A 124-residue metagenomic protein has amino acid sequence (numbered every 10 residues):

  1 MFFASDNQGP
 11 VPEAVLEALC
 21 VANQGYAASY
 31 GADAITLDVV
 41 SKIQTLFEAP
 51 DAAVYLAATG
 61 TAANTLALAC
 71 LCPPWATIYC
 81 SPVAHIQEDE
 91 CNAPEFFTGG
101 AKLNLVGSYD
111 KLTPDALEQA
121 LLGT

Functional and structural regions predicted by a protein language model:
M1-F2: Extreme N-terminal starter segment of soluble prokaryotic enzymes
D6, A22-Y26, L46, F97 (+1 more regions): Change "in soluble alpha/beta enzymes" to "in soluble alpha/beta proteins
N7-V11: Short polar catalytic/cofactor-binding loops
P12-T59, P82-D89, A93: Conserved N-terminal alpha-helix of the aminotransferase class I/II PLP-enzyme fold
D51-C72, A101, L105-D110: Conserved core of the PLP fold type I
A69, H85, C91-A93, T98-A101: Domain-start "cap" segments at the beginnings of catalytic or binding domains
C70-E88: Conserved PLP-anchoring active-site segment centered on the Schiff-base-forming lysine
T98-T124: PLP-dependent aminotransferase-class I/II
